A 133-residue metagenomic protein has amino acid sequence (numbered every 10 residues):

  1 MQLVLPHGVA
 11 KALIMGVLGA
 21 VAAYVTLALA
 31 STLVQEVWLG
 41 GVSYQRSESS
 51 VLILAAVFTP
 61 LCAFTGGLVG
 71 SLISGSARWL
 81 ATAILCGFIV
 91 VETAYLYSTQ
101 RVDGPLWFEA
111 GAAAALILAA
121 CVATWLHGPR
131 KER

Functional and structural regions predicted by a protein language model:
M1-R133: Juxtamembrane/disordered regions of integral membrane proteins
